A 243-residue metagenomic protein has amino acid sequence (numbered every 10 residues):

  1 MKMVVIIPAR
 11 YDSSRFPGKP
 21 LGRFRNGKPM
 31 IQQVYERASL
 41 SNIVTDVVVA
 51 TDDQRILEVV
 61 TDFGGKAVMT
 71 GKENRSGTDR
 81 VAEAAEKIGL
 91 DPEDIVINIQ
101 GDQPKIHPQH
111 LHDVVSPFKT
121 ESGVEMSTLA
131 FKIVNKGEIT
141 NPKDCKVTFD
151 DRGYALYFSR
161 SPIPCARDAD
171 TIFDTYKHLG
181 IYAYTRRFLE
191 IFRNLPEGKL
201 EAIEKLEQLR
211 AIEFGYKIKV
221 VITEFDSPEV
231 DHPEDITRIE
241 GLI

Functional and structural regions predicted by a protein language model:
M1-P17: N-terminal nucleotide-binding beta1-loop-alpha1 segment
Y11, G27, G71-G77, F225-S227: Short, acidic/turn-prone active-site loops that include or flank metal/cofactor- and phosphate-binding residues
P29-D46, E58-F63, E213-F214: A short, N-terminal amphipathic alpha-helix
V44, P92-E93, E121-V124, Y216: Short, high-confidence coil segments that cap the C-terminus of an alpha-helix and link into the following beta-strand
V48, Q54-S116: Short phosphate-binding loop-to-helix
T51-D52, I106, Y184, D231: A conserved hydrophobic position in a structured secondary element of the catalytic/binding core that shapes
I106-L195: Conserved core of the sugar-phosphate nucleotidyltransferase
F173-I243: Conserved alpha/beta core of the MobA/IspD/sugar-nucleotide pyrophosphorylase nucleotidyltransferase superfamily
